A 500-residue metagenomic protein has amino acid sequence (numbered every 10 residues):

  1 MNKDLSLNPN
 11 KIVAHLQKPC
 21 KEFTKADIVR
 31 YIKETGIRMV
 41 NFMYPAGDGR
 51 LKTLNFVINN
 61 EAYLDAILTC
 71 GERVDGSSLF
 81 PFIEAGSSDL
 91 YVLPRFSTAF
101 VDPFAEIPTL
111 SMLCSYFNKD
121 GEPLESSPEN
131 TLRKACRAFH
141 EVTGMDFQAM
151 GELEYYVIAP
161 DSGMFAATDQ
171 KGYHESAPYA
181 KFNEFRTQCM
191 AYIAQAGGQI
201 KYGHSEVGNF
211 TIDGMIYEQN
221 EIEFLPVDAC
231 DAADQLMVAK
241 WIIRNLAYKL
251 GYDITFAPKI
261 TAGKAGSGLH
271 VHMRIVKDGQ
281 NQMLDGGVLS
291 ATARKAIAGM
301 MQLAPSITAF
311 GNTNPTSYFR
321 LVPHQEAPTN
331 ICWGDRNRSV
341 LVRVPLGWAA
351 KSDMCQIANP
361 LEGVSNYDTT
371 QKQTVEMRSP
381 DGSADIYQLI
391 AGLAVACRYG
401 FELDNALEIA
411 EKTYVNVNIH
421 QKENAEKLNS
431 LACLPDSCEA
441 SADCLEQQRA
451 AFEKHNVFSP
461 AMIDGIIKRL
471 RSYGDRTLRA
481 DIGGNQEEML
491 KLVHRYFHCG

Functional and structural regions predicted by a protein language model:
M1, D161-S162, I212-Y217, E362 (+1 more regions): Short hydrophobic/aromatic-rich motifs at helix boundaries and adjacent loops
M1-F210, V227-W241, Y252, Q388-L389 (+1 more regions): ATP/Mg2+-dependent ligation/transfer catalytic cores
L7-K11, A167-D169, H270-N281, N366-Q373 (+1 more regions): Short acidic (Asp/Glu) and glycine-rich catalytic loops that position anionic groups and cofactors
Q17-K18, A26-D48, K52-D120, L124-E141 (+3 more regions): Active-site capping/gating regions of soluble enzymes
L113, E152-A166, N209-E223, A257-G279: Histidine-centered divalent-metal-coordination microenvironment in nucleic-acid enzymes
L225, V276, P345, Q486-E488: Generic beta-structure capping elements
Q373, P380-G382, L393-F452: A hydrophobic, small-residue-rich beta->alpha segment in the mid-to-C-terminal subdomain of diverse proteins
